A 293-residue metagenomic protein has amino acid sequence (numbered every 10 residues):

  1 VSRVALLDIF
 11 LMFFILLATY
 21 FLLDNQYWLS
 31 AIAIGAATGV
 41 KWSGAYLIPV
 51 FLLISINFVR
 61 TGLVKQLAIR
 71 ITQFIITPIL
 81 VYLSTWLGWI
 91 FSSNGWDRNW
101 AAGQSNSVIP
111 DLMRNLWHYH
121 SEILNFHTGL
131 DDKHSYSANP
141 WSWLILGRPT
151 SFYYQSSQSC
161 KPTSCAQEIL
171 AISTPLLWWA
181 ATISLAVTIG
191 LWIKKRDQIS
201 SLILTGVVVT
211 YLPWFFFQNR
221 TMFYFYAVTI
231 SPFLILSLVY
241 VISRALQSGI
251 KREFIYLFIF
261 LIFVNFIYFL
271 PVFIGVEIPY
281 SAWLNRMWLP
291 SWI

Functional and structural regions predicted by a protein language model:
S2, W28, I32-I56, I79 (+2 more regions): Transmembrane helices and adjacent periplasmic/lumenal helix-loop junctions of polyprenol-phosphate-dependent
R3-F10: Short acidic/glycine- and proline-prone juxtamembrane loop motifs at membrane-interface regions of multi-pass membrane
F10-I34, V50, L234-S237: Specific aromatic-rich, kink-prone transmembrane helix
V59, L67-F74, P78-Y82, L87-A101 (+2 more regions): Transmembrane helical bundles and short interhelical boundary loops of multi-pass, membrane-embedded
V59-T72, L185-T205: Membrane-interface helix-loop-helix junctions at transmembrane boundaries of multi-pass membrane enzymes, predominantly
I79-S142, L146, P279-M287: Aromatic-rich transmembrane-lumenal/periplasmic boundary elements in polytopic membrane proteins
S156-S159, S164-D197: Hydrophobic, aromatic-rich transmembrane alpha-helices and their immediate juxtamembrane boundary segments
V207-M222: Transmembrane-helix signature of polytopic, lipid-linked glycan biosynthesis machinery
